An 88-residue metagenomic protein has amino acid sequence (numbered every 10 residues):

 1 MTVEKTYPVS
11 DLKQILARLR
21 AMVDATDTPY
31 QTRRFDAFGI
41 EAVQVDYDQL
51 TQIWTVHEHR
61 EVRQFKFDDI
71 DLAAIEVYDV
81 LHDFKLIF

Functional and structural regions predicted by a protein language model:
M1-F38: Negatively charged, low-complexity tracts enriched in Asp/Glu with abundant Ser/Thr
T2-Q14, F67-F88: Mixed-charge, Lys/Arg-enriched low-complexity segments
A21, R63-Q64, D71: N-terminal secretory/membrane-targeting helices
T28-R33, Q44-D46, E76: Functionally constrained cores in energy, signaling, and assembly domains
D36-D46, D69, V80: Short amphipathic alpha-helical patches
I40-E61: Short aromatic-glycine-(Arg/Gly/Cys) micro-motifs in beta-strand/loop hairpins
T55-V56, F65-D69: A short, polar/proline- and glycine-enriched secondary-structure boundary/capping micro-motif
